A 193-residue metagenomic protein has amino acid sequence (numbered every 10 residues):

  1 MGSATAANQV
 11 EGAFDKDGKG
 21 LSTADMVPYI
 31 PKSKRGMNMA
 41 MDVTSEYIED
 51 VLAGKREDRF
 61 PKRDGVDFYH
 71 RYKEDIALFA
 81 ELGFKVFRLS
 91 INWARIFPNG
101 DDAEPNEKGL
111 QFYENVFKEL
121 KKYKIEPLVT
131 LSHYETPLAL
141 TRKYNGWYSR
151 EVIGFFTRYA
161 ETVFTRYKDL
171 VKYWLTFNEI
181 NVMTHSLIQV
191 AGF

Functional and structural regions predicted by a protein language model:
G2-R56, A80-E81, N99-D101, L110-F193: Active-site region of glycoside hydrolase catalytic domains
E57-H70, Y148-E151: Active-site mouth loops of central-metabolism enzymes
G65-A77, P98, G109: Internal amphipathic alpha-helical repeat/solenoid segments
R71-N92, E126: Catalytic domains of carbohydrate-active enzymes, especially glycoside hydrolases
I91-P105: Glycine-rich, proline-tolerant flexible connector loops at the mouths of alpha/beta enzymes
